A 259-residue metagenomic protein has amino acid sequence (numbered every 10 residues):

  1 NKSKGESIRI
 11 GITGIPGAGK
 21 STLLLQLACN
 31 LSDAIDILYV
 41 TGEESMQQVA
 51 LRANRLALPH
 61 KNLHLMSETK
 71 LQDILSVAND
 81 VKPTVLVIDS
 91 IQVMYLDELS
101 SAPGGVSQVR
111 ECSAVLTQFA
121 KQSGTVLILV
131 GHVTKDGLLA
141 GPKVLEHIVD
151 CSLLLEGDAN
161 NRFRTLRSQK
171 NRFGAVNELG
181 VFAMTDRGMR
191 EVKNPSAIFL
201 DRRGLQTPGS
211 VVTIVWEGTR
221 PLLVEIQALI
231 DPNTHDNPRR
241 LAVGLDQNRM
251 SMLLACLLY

Functional and structural regions predicted by a protein language model:
K2-S7: Phosphate-binding P-loop
I10-I12: Hydrophobic anchor at the beta1->P-loop junction of P-loop NTPases
P16: The conserved Walker
G19: Conserved glycine(s) of the Walker
T22-V115: Conserved inter-motif catalytic segment of the P-loop NTP-binding fold
N79-V85, Q92, I148, G157-D246: Conserved P-loop NTPase
S107-I128, H132, I148-A159, L258: Substrate-engagement module of ASCE P-loop NTPases
R239-A242, D246-Y259: Terminal-proximal interaction/regulatory segments of ATP-powered molecular machines
